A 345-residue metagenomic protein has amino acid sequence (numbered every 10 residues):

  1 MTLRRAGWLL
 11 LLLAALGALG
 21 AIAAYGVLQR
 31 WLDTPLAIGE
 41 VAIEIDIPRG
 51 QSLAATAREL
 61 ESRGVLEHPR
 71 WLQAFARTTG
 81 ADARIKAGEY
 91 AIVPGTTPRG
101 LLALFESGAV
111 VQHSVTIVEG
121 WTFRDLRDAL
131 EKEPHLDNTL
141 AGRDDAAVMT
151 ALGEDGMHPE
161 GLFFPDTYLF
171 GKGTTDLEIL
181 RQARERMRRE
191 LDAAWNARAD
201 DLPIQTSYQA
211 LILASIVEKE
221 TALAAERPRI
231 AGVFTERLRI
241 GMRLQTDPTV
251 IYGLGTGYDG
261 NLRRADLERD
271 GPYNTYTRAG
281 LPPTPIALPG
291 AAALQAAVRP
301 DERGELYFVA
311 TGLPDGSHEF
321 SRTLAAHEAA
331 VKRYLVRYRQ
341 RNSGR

Functional and structural regions predicted by a protein language model:
M1-E40: N-terminal type II signal-anchor transmembrane helix that functions as the membrane-insertion/stop-transfer segment
L11-A15, A42, A83-R84, W121-R124 (+3 more regions): Short low-complexity stretches enriched in small and charged residues
A14-A15, E44, S114, A310: N-terminal hydrophobic or amphipathic segments with adjacent small-residue motifs that include Sec signal peptides
Y25-A194: Signal peptide-directed extracytoplasmic domains
S52, D128, K132-D137, T150-R345: Bacterial extracytoplasmic/cell-wall-associated proteins, especially those involved in peptidoglycan
